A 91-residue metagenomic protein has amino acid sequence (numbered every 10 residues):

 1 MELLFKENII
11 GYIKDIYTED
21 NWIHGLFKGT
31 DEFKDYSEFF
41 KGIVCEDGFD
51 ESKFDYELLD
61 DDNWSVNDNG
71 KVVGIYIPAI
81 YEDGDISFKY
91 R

Functional and structural regions predicted by a protein language model:
M1-T18: Short, charged/polar N-terminal "headpieces" of proteins
E2, L26, S87-K89: Ordered hydrophobic segments in well-structured contexts
L4, K28, N67: Residues in well-ordered beta-strands of folded domains
I16-K34: Short, surface-exposed, low-complexity cationic segments
F39-R91: Acidic, low-complexity intrinsically disordered segments
